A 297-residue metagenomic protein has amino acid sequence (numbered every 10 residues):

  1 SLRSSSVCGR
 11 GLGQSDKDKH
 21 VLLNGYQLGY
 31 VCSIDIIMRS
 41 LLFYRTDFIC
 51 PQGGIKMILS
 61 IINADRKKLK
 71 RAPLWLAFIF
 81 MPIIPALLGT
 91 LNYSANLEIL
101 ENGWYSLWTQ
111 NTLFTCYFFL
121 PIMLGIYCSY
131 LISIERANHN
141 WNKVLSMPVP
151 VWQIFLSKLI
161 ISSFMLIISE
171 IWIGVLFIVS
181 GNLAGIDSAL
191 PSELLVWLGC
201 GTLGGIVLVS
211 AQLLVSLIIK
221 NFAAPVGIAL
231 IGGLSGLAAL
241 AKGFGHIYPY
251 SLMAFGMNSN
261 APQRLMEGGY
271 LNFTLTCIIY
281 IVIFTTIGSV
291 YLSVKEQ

Functional and structural regions predicted by a protein language model:
Y30-K56: Short, Lys/Arg-enriched N-terminal segments with co-localized hydrophobic residues within the first ~10-30 amino acids
I37, P51-P82: Aromatic- and glycine-rich beta-strand/loop motifs that create alpha-glucan
L42, L88-W108, V226, L230-Q297: Terminal transmembrane helical anchor/hairpin motif
P73-W75, P150-W152, L156, A189-L194 (+1 more regions): Membrane-helix interface segments
A77-P82, I219-L237: Pore- or pathway-lining transmembrane helices of multi-pass membrane proteins that form conduits for solutes/ions
M81-L124, L156-I219, S259-N260, R264-T274: Secretory targeting signals
L131-S163: Helix-loop-helix units of permease transmembrane domains in multi-pass membrane transporters, especially ABC
I134, M147, I178-N182, L217 (+1 more regions): Transmembrane helix-loop junction
